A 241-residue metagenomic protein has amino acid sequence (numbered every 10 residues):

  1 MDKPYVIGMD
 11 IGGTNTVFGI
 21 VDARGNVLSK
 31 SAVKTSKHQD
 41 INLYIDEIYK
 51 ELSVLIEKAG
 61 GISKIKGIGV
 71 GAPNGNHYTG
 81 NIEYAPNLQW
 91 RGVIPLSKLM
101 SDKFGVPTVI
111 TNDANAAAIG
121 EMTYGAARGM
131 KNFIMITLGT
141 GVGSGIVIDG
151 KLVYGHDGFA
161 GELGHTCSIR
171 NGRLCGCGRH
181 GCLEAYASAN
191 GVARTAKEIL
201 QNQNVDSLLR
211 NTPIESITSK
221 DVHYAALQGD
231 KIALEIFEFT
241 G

Functional and structural regions predicted by a protein language model:
D2-D46, K50, N81-Y84, G158: Short glycine-rich, Thr/Ser-proximal phosphate-binding strand/loop in the N-terminal lobe of ATP-dependent enzymes
D10, G69-P73, T111, M135-G141 (+1 more regions): Short beta-strand segments
A23-R24, Y78, I148-D149, R170 (+1 more regions): Short, ordered coil/turn segments that flank beta-strands lining enzyme active or ligand-binding pockets
S36-K37, I41-S53, E57, S63-I68 (+1 more regions): Glycine-rich phosphate-binding loop and adjoining helix at the ATP-binding site of ATP-dependent phosphoryl-transfer
I110-A114, S168-N204: Glycine-rich phosphate-binding loop plus the immediately following alpha-helix
R128-Y186: Glycine-rich phosphate-binding loop of actin/hexokinase-like ATP-binding domains
Y186-G241: A mobile "lid/hinge" subdomain adjacent to the ATP/sugar-phosphate binding pocket shared across diverse ATP-dependent
